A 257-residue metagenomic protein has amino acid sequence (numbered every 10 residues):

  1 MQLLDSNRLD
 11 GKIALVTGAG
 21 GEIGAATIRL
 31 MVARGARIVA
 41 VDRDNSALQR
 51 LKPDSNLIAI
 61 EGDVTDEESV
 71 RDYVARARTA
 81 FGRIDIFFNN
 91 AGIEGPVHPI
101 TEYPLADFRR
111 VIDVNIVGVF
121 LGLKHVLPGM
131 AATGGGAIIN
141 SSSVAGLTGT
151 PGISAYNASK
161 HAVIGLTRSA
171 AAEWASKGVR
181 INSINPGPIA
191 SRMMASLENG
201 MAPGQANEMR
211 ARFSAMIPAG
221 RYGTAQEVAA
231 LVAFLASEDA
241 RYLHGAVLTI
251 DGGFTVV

Functional and structural regions predicted by a protein language model:
Q2, R8, F81, F120-L123 (+3 more regions): C-terminal substrate-recognition "lid" of short-chain dehydrogenase/reductases
G20-G21: Conserved glycine-rich cofactor-binding loop
H98-I100, D107-R109, F213: Substrate-binding pocket helix/loop in short-chain dehydrogenase/reductase
L123, S159, T167: Active-site helix of classical SDR
S143: Residue(s) in the substrate-gating loop at a strand-loop-helix junction that position the organic substrate next
A175, R180, L243-G245: Short, small/polar-rich loop/turn modules that mediate ligand/substrate recognition or access, typified
P186-S196, G200: Short, flexible catalytic-loop segment of classical short-chain dehydrogenase/reductase
